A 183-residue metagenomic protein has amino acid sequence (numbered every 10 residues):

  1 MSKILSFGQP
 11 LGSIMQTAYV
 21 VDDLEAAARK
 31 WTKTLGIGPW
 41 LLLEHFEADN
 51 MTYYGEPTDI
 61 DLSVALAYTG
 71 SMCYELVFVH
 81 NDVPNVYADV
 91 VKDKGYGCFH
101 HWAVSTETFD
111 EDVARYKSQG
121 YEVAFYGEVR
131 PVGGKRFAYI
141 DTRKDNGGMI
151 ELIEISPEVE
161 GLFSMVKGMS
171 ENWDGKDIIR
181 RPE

Functional and structural regions predicted by a protein language model:
M1-M15, Y19-L41, Y54-Y121, G134-K135 (+1 more regions): Glyoxalase I/VOC metalloenzyme domain signal
L41-H45, G127-E128: Conserved catalytic-core motifs of GNAT/GCN5-like acyltransferases
H45-M51, G120-A124: Short Pro/Gly-enriched beta-strand edge/turn motifs at strand-loop
A48-N50, R130-G133: A short acidic, often aromatic-flanked loop/helix-cap motif at beta-alpha or helix-coil junctions that lines enzyme
E128-V129, A138: Short proline/glycine-enriched turn/loop segments at secondary-structure junctions
